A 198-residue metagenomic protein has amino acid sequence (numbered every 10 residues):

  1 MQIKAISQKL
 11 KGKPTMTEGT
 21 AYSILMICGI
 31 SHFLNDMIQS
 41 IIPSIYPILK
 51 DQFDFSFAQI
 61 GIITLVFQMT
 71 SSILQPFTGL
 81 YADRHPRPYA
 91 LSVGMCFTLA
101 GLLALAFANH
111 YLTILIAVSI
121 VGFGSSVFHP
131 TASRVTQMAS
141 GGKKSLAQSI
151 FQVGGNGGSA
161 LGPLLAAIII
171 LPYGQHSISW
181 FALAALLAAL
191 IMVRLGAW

Functional and structural regions predicted by a protein language model:
I27-P47, F53-F57, T78: Extracytoplasmic
C28, L112-V118: Short hydrophobic/alpha-helical segments at membrane-entry points of transmembrane helices in Major Facilitator
S40, Q68-P76, S159-A160: Residue-level signature of mid-helix packing/kink "hotspots" within the transmembrane helices of 12-pass Major
I73-L112: Conserved MFS/SLC helix-loop-helix module at the cytosolic interface between two early adjacent transmembrane helices
G101-A106, V121, M192-V193: MFS-fold secondary transporters
A117-G154: Cytoplasmic helix-loop-helix junction between adjacent transmembrane helices in 12-TM secondary transporters
F151-A197: Helix-loop-helix hairpin linking two adjacent transmembrane segments in secondary transporters
